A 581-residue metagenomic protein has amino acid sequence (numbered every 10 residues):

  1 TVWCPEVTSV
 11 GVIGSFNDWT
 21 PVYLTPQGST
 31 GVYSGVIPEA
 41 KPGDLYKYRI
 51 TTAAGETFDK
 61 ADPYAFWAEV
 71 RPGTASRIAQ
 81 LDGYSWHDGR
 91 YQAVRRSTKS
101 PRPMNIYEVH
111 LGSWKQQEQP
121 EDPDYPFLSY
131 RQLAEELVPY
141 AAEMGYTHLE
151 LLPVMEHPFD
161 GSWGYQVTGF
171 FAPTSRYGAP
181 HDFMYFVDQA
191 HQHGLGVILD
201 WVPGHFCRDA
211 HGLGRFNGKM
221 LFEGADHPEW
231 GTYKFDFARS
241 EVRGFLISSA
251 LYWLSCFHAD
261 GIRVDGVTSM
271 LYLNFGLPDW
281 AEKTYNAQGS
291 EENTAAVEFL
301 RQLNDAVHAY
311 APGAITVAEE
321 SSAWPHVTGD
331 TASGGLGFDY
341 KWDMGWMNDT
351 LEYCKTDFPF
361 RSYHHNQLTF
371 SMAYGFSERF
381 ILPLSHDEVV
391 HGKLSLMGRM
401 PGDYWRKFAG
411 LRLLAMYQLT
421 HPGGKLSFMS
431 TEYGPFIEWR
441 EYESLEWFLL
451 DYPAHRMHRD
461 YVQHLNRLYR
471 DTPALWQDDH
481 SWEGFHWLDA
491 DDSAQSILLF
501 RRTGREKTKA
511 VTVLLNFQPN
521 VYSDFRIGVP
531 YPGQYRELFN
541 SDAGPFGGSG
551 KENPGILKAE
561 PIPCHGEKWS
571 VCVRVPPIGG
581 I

Functional and structural regions predicted by a protein language model:
T1-N105, Y130-A141, G145, R406-F408 (+2 more regions): Carbohydrate-interacting/catalytic domains
E6, G28, E39, H110-K115 (+10 more regions): Short, flexible loop/turn elements at secondary-structure junctions
Y91-P101, H110-E291, L557, V573: Substrate-binding/active-site clefts of carbohydrate-active enzymes
S129-L133, A179-D182, E241-L246, E291-F299 (+3 more regions): Soluble or luminal CAZymes and related metallo-dependent hydrolases
E135, Y185-D188, S248, Q302 (+3 more regions): Generic recognition of well-ordered alpha-helical segments within structured catalytic/regulatory domains
F170, T174-G178, F237, Q288-E292 (+3 more regions): Short, contiguous acidic/charged loop-to-helix segments that flank catalytic cores in large enzymes
H258-D260, F275-Y442, R470-I527, Y531-D542 (+1 more regions): Conserved alpha/beta catalytic core and glycan-binding cleft of carbohydrate-active enzymes
